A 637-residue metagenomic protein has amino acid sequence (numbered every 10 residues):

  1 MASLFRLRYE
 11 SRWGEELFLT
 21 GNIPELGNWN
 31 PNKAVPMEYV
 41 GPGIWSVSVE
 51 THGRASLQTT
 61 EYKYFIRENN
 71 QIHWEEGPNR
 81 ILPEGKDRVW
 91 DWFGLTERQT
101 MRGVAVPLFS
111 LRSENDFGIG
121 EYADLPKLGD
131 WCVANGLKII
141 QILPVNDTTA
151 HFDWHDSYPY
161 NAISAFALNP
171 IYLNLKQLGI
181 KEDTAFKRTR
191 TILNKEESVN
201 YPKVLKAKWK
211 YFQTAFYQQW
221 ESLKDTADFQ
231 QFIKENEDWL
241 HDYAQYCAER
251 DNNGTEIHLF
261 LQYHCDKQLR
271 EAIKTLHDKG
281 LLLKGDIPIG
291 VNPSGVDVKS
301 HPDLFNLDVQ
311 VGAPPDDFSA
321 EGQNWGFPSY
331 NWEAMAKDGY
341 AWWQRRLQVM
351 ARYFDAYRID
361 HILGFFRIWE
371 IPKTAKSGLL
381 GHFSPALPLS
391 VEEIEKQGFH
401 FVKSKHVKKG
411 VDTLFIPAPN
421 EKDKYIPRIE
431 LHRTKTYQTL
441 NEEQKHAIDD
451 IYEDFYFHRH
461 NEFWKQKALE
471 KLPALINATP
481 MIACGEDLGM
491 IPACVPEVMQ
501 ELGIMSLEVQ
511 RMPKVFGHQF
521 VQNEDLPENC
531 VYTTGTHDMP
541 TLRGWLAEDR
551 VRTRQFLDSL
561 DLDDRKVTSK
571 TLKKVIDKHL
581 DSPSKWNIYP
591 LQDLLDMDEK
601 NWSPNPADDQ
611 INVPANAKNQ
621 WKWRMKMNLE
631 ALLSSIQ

Functional and structural regions predicted by a protein language model:
M1-E10, W92-R98: Non-catalytic, glycine-rich low-complexity segments
A2, E10-Q58, R67-D87, F117 (+1 more regions): Aromatic-rich carbohydrate-binding modules that target alpha-glucans
E50, L57-T60, L82-Q637: Catalytic cores of glycan-processing enzymes that make or break glycosidic bonds
K63-F65: Extracellular recognition modules
